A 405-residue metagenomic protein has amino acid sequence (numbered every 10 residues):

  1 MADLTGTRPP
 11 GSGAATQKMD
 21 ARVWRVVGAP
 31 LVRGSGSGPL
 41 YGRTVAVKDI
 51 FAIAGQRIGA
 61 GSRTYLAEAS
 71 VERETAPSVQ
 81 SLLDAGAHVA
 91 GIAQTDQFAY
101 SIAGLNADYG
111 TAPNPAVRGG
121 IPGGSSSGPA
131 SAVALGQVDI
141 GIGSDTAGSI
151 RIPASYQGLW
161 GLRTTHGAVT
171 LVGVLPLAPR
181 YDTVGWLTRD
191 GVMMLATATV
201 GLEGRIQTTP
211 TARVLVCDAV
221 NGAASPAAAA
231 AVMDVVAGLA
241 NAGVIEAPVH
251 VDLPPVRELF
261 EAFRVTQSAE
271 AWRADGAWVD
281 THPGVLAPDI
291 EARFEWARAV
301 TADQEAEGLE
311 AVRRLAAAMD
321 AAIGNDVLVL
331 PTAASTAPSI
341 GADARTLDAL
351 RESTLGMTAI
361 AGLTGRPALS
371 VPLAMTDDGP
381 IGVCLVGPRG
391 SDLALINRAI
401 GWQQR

Functional and structural regions predicted by a protein language model:
M1, K48, A306-R405: Glycine-rich, small-residue loops and helix-cap segments that act as flexible hinges at active-site edges
M1-V138: Gly/Ser-rich catalytic/binding loops embedded in alpha/beta enzyme cores
A2-K18, I140, T146-G222, L363-R405: Structural helix-boundary/capping segments
R43-A60, V265-A311, P372-P380: Short helix-loop capping/hinge segments that flank enzyme active sites or metal/cofactor-binding pockets
V45, T199-V265: Gly/Ser-rich, acidic/histidine-flanked active-site/gating loops
V47, V89-Q94, I142-S144, P248-V249 (+1 more regions): General beta-strand structural signal in soluble alpha/beta enzymes
H88, V138-D139, I245, P367: Residue-level detector of anion-binding/catalytic polar loops
A229-V249, G276-T281, Q304-N325: Acyltransferase
